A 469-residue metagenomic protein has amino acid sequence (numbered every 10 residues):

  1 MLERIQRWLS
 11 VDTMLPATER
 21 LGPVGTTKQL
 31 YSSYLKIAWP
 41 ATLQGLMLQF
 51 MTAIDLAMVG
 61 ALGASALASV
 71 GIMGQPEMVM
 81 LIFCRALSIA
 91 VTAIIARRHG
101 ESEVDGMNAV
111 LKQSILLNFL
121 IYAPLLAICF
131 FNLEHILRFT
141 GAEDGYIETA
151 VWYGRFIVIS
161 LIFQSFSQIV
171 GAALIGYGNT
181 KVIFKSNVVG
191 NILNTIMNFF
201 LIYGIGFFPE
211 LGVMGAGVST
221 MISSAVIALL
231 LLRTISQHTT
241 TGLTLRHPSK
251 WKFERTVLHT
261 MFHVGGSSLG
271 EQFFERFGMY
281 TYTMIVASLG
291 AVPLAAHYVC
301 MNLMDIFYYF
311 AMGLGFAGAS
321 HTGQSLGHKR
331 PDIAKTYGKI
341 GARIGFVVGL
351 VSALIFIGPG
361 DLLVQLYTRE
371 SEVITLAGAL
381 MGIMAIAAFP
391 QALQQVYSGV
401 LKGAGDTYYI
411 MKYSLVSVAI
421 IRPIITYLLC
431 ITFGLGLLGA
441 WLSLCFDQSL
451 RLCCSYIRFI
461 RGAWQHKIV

Functional and structural regions predicted by a protein language model:
M1-A41, I95-I162, F208-G265, T322-A387 (+1 more regions): Short alpha-helical transmembrane segments in multi-pass integral membrane proteins
T26-A57, A61-L62, M78-A90, I94 (+6 more regions): N-terminal transmembrane alpha-helices
K36-D55, F156, G190, S223-I227 (+4 more regions): Transmembrane helical elements of multi-pass membrane transporters/channels
A41, G45, L56-A57, G74 (+16 more regions): Transmembrane alpha-helix boundary and packing residues in multipass membrane permease domains and related
F50-A68, L137-D144, F200-L211, F273-I306 (+3 more regions): Helix-terminus/linker motif at the lipid-water interface of multi-pass membrane proteins
L56, L67-A127, Q164-I183, A296-G360 (+1 more regions): Small-residue-rich hydrophobic transmembrane alpha-helices
V79-I82, L126, N194-N198, A228-L232 (+4 more regions): Hydrophobic transmembrane alpha-helices of multi-pass small-molecule transporters
S88, I157-G176, I183-N191, A216-L231 (+5 more regions): Short runs within selected transmembrane alpha-helices of multi-pass transporters and secretion channels
